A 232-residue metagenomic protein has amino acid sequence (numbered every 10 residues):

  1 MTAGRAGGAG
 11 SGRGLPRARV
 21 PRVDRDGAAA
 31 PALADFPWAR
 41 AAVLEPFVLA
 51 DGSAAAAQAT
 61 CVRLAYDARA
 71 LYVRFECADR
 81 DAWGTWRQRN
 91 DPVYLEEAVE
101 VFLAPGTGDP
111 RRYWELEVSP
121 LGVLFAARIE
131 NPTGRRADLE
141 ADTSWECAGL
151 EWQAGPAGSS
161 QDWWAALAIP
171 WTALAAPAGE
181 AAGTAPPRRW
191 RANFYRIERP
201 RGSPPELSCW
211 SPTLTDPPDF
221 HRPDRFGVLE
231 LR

Functional and structural regions predicted by a protein language model:
M1-R232: Structural preference for beta-rich elements and adjacent junctions enriched in aromatics
